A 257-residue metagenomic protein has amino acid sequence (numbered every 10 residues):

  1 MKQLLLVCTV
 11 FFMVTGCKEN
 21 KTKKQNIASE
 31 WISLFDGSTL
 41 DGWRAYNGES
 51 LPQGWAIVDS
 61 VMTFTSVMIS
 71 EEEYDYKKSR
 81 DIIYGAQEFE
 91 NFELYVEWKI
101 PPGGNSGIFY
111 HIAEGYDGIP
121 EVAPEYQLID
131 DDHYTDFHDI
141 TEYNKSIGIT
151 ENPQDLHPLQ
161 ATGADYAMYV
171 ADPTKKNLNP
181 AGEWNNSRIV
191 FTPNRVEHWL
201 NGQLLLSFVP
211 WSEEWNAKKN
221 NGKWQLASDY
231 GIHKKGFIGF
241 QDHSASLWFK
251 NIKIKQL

Functional and structural regions predicted by a protein language model:
M1-N26: Bacterial Sec-dependent N-terminal signal peptides
C17-L257: Carbohydrate-interacting regions of secretory-pathway proteins
